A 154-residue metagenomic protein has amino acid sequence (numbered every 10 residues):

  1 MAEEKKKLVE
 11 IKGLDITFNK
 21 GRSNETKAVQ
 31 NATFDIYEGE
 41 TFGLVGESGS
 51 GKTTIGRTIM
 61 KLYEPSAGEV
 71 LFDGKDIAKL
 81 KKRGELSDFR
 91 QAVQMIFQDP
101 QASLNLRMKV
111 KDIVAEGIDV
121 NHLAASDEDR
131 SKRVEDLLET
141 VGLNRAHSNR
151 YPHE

Functional and structural regions predicted by a protein language model:
V45-E47: The feature captures the beta-strand-to-loop junction immediately N-terminal to the Walker
M60: Helix-to-loop junction immediately C-terminal to a conserved catalytic motif
G68-K79, F89: Conserved ABC transporter NBD signature motif
D76, E128-A146: Conserved ABC ATPase "signature" region
D99, M108-V120: Q-loop/switch helix immediately C-terminal to the Walker
Y151-E154: Conserved ABC ATPase signature
